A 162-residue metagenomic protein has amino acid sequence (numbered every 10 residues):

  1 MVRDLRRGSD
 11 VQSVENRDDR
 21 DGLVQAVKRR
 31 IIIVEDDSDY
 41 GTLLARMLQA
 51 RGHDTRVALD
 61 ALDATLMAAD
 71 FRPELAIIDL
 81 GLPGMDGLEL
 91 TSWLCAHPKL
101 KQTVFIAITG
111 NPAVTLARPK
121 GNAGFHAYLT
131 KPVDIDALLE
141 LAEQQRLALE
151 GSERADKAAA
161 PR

Functional and structural regions predicted by a protein language model:
E35: Conserved acidic carboxylate
T42-A50: Charged docking surfaces used in two-component/phosphorelay signaling
V57-L75: Acidic, metal-coordinating helix/loop segments flanking the phosphotransfer/catalytic sites of two-component signaling
D60, D86-E89: Acidic catalytic/metal-coordinating carboxylates
L66, L88-K101: Short amphipathic alpha-helix used as the core "switch/output" element in two-component signaling
D79, T109: Active-site residues of response regulator receiver
E89, N111-T130, E140: Alpha4 helix (beta4-alpha4-beta5 surface) of REC/receiver domains from two-component response regulators
V133-E143: C-terminal output helix
